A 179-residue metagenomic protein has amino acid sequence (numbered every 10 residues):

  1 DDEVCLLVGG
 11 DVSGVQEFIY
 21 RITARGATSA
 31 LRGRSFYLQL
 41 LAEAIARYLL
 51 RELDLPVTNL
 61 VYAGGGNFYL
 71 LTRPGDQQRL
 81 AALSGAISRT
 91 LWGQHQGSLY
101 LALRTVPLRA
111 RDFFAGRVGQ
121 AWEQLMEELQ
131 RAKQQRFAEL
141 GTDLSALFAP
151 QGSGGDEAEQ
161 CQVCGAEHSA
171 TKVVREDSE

Functional and structural regions predicted by a protein language model:
D1-E179: Regulatory and interdomain segments flanking nucleotide-handling catalytic cores in signaling/defense enzymes
